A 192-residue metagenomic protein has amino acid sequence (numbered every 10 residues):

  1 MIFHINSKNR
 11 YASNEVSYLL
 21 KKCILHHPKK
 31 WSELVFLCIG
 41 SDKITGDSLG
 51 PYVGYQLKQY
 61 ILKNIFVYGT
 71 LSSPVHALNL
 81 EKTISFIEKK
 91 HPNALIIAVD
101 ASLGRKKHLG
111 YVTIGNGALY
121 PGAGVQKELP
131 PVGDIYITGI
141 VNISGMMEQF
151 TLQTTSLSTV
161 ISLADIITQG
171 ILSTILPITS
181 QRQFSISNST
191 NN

Functional and structural regions predicted by a protein language model:
M1-A94, A101-N192: N-terminal catalytic or cofactor-binding beta/alpha core of small enzyme domains
